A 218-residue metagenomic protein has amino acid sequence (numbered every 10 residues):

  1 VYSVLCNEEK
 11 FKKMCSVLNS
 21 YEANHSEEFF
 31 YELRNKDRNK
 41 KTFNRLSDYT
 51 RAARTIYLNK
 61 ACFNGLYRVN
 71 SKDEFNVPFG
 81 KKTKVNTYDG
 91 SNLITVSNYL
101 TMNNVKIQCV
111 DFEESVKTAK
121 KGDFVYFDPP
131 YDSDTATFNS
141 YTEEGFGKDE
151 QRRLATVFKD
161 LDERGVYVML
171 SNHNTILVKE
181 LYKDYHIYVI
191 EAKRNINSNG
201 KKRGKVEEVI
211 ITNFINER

Functional and structural regions predicted by a protein language model:
Y2: Conserved SAM-binding loop
L5-Y126, P130-N139, R153: SAM-dependent nucleic-acid methyltransferase catalytic core
D132, E143-R218: Long, positively charged, glycine-interspersed low-complexity recognition regions
